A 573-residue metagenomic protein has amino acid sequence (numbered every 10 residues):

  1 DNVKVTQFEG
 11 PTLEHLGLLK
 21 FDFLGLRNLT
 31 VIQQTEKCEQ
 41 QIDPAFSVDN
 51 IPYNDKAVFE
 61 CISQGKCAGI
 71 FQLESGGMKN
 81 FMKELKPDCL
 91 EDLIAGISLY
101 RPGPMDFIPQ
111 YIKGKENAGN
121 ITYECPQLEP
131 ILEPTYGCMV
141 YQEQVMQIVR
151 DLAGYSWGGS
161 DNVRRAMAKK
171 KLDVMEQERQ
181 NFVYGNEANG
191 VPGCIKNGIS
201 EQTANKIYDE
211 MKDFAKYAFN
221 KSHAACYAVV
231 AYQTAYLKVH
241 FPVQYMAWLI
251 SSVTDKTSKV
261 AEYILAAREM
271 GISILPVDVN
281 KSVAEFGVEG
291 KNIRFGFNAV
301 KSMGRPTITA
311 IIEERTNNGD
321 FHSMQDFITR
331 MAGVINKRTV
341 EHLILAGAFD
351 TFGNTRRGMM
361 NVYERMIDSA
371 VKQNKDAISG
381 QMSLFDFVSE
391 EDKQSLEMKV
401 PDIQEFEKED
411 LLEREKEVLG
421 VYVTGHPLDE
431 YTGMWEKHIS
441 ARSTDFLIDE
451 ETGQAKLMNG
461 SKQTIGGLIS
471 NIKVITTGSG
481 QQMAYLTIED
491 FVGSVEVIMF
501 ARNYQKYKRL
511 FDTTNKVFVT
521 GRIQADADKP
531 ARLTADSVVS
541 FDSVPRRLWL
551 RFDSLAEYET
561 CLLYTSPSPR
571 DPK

Functional and structural regions predicted by a protein language model:
D1-S566, R570-K573: Noncatalytic, beta-rich nucleic-acid-contacting surfaces in large DNA/RNA-processing enzymes
